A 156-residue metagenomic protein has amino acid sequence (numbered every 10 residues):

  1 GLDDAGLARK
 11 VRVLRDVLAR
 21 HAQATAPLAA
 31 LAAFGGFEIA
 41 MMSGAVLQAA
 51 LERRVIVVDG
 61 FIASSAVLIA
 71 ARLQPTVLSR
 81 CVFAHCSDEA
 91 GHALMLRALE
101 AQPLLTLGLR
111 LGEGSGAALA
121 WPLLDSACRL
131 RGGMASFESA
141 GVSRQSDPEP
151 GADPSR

Functional and structural regions predicted by a protein language model:
G1-R156: N-terminal loops that bind phosphate or other acidic moieties and the adjacent beta-alpha structural core
